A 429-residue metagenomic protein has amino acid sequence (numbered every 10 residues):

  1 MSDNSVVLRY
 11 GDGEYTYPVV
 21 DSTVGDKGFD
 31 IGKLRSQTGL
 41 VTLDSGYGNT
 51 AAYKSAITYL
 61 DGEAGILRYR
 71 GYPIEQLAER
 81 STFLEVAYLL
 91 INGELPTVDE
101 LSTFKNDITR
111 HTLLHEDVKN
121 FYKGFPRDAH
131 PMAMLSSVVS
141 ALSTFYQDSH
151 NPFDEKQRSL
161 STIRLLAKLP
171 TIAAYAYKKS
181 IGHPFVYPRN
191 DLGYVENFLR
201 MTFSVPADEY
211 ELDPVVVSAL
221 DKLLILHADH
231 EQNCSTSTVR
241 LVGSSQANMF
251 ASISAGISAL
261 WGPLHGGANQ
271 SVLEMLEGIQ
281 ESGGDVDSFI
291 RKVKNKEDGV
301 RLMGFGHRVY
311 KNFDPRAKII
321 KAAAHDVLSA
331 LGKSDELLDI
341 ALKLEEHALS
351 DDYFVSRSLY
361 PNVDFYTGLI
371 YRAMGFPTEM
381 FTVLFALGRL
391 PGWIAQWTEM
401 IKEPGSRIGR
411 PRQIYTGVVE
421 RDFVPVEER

Functional and structural regions predicted by a protein language model:
M1-R429: Non-transmembrane, aqueous-exposed alpha-helical and coiled segments at domain scale
